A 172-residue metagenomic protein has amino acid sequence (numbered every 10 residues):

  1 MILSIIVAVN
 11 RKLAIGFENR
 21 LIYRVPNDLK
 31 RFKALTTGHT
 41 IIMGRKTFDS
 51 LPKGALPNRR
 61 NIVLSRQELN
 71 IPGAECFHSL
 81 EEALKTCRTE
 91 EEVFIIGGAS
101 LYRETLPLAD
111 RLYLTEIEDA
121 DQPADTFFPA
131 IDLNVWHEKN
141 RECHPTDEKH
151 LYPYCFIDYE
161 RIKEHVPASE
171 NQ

Functional and structural regions predicted by a protein language model:
M1-I5: Extreme N-terminal starter segment of soluble prokaryotic enzymes
V7-T40, R45-P167: Flexible, gly/pro- and Lys/Arg-enriched active-site loops
